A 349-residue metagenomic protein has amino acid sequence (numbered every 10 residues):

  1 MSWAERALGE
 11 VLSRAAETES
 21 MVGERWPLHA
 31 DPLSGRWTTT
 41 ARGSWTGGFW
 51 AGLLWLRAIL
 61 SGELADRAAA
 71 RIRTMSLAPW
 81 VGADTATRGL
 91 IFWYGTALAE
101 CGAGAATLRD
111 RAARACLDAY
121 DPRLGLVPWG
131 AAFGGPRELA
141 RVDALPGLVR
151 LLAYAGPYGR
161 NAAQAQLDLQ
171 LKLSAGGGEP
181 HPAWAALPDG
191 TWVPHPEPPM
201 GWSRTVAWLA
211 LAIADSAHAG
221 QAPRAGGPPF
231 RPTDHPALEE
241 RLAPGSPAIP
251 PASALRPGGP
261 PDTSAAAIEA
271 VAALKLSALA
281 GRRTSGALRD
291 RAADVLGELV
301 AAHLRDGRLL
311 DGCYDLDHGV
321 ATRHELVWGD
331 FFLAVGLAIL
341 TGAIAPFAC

Functional and structural regions predicted by a protein language model:
M1-C349: Glycan-recognition and catalytic cores of secretory/periplasmic carbohydrate-active enzymes
